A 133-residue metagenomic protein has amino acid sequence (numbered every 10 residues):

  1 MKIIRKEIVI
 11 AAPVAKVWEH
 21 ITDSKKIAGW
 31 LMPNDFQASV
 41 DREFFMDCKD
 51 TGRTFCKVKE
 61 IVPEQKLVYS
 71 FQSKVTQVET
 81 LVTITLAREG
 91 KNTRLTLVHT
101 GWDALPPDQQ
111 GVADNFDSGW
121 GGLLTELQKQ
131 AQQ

Functional and structural regions predicted by a protein language model:
M1-V14: Terminal, regulation- and interaction-focused segments at domain boundaries
R5-K6, T22-F55: Short beta-edge strand/loop motif at the mouth of beta-sheet-based domains
A12, M46, G111-V112: Alpha-helical scaffold segments that form or flank carboxylate-/histidine-based iron centers
M32-D35, D50-N92, T100-D103: Hydrophobic-ligand binding "helix-grip"
G101-Q133: A conserved amphipathic terminal alpha-helix motif
